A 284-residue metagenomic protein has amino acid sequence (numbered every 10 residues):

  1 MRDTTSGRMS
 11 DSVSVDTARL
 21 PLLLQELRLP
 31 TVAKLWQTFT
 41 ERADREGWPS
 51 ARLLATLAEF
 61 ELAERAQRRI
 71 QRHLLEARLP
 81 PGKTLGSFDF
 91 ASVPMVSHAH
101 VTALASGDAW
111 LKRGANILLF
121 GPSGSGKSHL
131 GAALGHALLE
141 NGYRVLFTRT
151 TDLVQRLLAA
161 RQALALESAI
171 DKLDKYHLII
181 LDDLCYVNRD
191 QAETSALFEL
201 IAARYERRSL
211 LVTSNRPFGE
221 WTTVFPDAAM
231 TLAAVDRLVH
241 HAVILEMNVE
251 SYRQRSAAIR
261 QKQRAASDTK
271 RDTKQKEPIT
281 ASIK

Functional and structural regions predicted by a protein language model:
M1-V32: Charged, compositionally biased N-terminal leader segments and the immediate start of the first structured element
R19-L22, T38-R42, S87, N116-F120 (+1 more regions): Short hinge/gating elements
P21, Q25, L29-P81: Interdomain "pre-motor" coupling segment immediately N-terminal to P-loop NTPase/helicase cores
L29, D44-W48, A163, L178 (+1 more regions): Alpha-helix boundary/capping and short turn/kink residues
L29, E41, E59-A63, V93 (+3 more regions): Non-catalytic alpha-helical coupling and interface elements of nucleotide-dependent molecular machines and regulators
A55-L111, R253-R264: AAA+ P-loop ATPase motor domain of ring mechanoenzymes
V96-K175, V224-F225: Conserved P-loop
R144, T148, D152-K175, L181-K284: Replace "adjacent to P-loop NTPase cores in ATP/GTP-dependent enzymes" with "adjacent to NTP-binding cores
